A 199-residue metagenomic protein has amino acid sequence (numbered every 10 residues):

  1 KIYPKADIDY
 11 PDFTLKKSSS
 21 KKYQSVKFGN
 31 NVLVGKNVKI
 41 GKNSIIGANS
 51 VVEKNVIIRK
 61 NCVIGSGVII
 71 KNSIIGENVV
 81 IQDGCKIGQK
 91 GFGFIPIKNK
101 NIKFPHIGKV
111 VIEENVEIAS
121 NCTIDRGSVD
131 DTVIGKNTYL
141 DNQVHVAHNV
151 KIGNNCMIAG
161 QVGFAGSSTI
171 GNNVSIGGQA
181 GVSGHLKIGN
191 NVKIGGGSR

Functional and structural regions predicted by a protein language model:
K1-D7: Phosphate-bearing ligand-interacting subdomains that bind or position ATP/ADP/UDP/GDP/NAD(P) or nucleotide-linked
L15-R199: Structural signal for interior beta-strand "rungs" in well-ordered beta-sheet cores of soluble enzyme domains
